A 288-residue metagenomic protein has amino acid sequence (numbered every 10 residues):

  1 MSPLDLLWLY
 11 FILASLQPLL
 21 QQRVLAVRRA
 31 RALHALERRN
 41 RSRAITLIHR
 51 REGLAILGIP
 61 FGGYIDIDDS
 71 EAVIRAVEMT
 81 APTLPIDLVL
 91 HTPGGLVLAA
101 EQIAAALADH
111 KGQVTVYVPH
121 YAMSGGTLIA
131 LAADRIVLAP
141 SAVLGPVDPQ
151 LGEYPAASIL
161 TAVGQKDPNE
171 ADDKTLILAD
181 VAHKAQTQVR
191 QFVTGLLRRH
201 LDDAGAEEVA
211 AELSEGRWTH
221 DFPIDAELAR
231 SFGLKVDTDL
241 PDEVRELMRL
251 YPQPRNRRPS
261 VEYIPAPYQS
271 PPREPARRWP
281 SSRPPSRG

Functional and structural regions predicted by a protein language model:
M1-T115, Y121, V137-A139, P149-G288: N-terminal organellar transit peptides
M123-A133: Glycine-rich, charge-decorated loop segments at or immediately adjacent to ligand/cofactor-binding or catalytic sites
